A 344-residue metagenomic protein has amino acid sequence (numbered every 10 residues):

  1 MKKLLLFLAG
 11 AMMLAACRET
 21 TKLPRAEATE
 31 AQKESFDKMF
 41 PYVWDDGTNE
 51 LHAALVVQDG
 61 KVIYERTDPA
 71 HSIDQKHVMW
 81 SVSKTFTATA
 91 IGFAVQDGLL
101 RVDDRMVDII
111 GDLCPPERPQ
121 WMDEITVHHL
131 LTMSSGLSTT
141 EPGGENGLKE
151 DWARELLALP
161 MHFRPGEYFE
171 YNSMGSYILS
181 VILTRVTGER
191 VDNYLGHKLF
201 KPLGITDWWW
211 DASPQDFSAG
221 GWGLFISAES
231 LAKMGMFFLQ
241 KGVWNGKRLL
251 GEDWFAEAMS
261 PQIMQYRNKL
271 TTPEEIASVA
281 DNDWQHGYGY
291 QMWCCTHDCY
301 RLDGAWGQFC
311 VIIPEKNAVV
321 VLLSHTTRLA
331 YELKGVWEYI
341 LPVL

Functional and structural regions predicted by a protein language model:
L4-M12: Sec-dependent N-terminal signal peptides
A15-A16: C-terminal motif of bacterial Sec signal peptides marking the signal peptidase cleavage site
P41-H71, C310-V311, N317-V321: A short, well-structured edge-of-sheet supersecondary motif
G60, H77-D103, L130, L179-L183 (+1 more regions): Active-site SXXK
D97-S135, A158, T187-W222, I226: Active-site helix/loop module of the DD-peptidase/beta-lactamase fold, centered on the serine-lysine SxxK catalytic
S135-A212: A small/polar active-site loop signature that marks catalytic segments
G175-I182, W222-V243, Q308-S324: Active-site-proximal alpha-helical segments within enzyme catalytic domains
I205-D207, M259-V319: Active-site Gly/Thr loop motif
